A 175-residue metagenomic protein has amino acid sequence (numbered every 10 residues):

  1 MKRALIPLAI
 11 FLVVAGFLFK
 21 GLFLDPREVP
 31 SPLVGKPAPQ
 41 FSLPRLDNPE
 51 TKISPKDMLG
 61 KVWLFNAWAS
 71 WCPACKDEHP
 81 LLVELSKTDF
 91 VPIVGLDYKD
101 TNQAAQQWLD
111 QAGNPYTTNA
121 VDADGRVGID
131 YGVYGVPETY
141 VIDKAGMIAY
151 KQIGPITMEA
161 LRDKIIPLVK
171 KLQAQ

Functional and structural regions predicted by a protein language model:
M1-P44, Q175: N-terminal targeting signals for export/organelle localization
A4, D110-P115, D122-Q173: Thiol/disulfide oxidoreductase modules built on the thioredoxin-like
P39-S42, W68, V94, I129: Conserved Rossmann-like nucleotide-binding pocket used by diverse enzymes that bind dinucleotide cofactors
Q40, F90-V91, Y116-T117: A generic structural signal for alpha->beta connector loops
F41-L64: A short beta-strand-turn-helix
K61-W63, A67-W71, G135: Short pre-active-site segment immediately N-terminal to redox-active cysteine/selenocysteine motifs in thiol-based
L64-N66, G95, V141: Hydrophobic beta-strand core positions in alpha/beta domains
K76-G113, A123-I129: Structural microenvironment flanking redox-active thiols in thiol-disulfide oxidoreductases
